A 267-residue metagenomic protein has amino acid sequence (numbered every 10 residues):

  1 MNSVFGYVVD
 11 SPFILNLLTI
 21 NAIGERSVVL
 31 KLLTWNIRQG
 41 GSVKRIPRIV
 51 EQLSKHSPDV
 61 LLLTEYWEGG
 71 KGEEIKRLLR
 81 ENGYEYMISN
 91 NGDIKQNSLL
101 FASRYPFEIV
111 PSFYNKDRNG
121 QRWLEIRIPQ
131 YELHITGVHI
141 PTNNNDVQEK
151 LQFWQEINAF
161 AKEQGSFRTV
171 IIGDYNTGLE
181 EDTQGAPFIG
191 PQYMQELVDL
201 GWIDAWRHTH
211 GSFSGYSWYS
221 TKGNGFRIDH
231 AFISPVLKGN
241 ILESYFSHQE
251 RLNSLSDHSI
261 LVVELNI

Functional and structural regions predicted by a protein language model:
S3-L78, Q96-L99: N-terminal, active-site-proximal structural segment of metallo-dependent hydrolase catalytic domains
L32-I37, I49-G72, I135, E156-Q184 (+3 more regions): Active-site beta-strand/loop signature of hydrolases that rely on acidic residues for catalysis
Q39-R45, E68-G72, N143-N145, T177-D182 (+3 more regions): Active-site environment of divalent metal-dependent phosphoester hydrolases
V60, T64-P141: Structured beta-strand-rich core segments of catalytic domains in phosphoester-bond hydrolases
I94-I109, K222-N240, N266: Conserved beta strand-loop-helix elements of the APE1-like EEP
Q96-L99, N119-E125, G225-A231, S256-V262: Short hydrophobic/aromatic beta-strand or adjacent loop that forms the aromatic wall/cage of a ligand/substrate-binding
A102-R104, I126-Y131, S234-P235, S256 (+1 more regions): Active-site beta-strand termini and strand-to-loop segments that position acidic
L151-K238: Metal-dependent phosphoesterases centered on the DNase I-like endonuclease/exonuclease/phosphatase
